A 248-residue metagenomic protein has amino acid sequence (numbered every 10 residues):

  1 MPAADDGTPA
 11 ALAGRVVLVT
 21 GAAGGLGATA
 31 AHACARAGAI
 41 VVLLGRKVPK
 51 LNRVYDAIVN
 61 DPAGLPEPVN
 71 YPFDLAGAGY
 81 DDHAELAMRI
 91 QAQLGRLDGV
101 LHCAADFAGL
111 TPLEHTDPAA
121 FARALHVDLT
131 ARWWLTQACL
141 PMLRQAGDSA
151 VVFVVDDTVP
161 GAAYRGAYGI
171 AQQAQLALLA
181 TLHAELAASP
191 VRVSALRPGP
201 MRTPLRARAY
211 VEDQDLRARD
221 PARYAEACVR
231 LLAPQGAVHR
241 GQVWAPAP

Functional and structural regions predicted by a protein language model:
V16, A23-G24: Conserved glycine-rich cofactor-binding loop
T20, L97-A105, D128, F153 (+1 more regions): Rossmann-fold scaffold of SDR-type NAD(P)-dependent oxidoreductases
A39-V54: Conserved glycine-rich Rossmann-like NAD(P)H-binding loop of the short-chain dehydrogenase/reductase
D61-Y80: Rossmann-fold cofactor-recognition segment
A76-A84, M88, A105-A122, Y164: Conserved mid-core segment of classical short-chain dehydrogenase/reductases
D106, W133, R144, D148-A188 (+1 more regions): Catalytic loop of short-chain dehydrogenase/reductase
E114-W133, V152, Q175: Catalytic Tyr-X3-Lys loop
A188-V191, A195-L196, T203, V211-P248: C-terminal helical subdomain
